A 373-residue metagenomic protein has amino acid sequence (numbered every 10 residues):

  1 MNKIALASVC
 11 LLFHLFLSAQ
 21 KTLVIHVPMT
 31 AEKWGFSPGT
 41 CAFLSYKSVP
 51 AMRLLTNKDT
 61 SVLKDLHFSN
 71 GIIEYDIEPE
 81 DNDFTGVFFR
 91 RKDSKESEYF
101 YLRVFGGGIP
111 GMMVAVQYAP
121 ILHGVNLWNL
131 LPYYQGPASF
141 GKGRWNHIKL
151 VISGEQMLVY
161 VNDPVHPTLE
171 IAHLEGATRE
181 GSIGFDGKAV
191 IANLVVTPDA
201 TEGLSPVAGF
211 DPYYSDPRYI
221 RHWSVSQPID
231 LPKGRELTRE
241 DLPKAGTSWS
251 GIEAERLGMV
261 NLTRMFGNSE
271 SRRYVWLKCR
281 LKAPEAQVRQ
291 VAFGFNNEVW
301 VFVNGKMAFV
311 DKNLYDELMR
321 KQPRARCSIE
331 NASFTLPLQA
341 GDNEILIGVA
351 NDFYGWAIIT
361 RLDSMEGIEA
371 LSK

Functional and structural regions predicted by a protein language model:
H26-V49, T247-W249: Extracellular glycan-recognition surfaces and repeat-rich motifs
A42-D59, G71: Short carbohydrate-recognition loop motifs
K58-H123, S224: Secretory/extracellular carbohydrate-interaction modules and structurally similar beta-sandwich "look-alikes"
H123-H147: Short, aromatic/His-centered strand-loop micro-motif at the edge of beta-sheets
G141-E170, E298-V310: Carbohydrate-binding surfaces in secreted/extracellular proteins
N162-G181, A308-K321: Short, solvent-exposed beta-strand-to-loop segments that form ligand-recognition rims of beta-rich domains
G176-Y213, S328-P337, E344, R361 (+1 more regions): Ligand-recognition surfaces built from glycine- and aromatic
V288-F302, I345: Aromatic-lined ligand-binding clefts that engage carbohydrates, nucleic acids, or primary amines
